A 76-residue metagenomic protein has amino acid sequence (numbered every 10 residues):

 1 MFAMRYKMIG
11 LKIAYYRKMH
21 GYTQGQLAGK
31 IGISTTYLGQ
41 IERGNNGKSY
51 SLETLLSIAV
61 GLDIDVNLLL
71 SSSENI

Functional and structural regions predicted by a protein language model:
M1-M19: A short, Lys/Arg-rich alpha-helix, primarily the initiator
A14, G25, L56: Residues within the helices of the helix-turn-helix
K18, G29, V60: Alpha-helical residues within the helix-turn-helix
K18, G32, R43, E74: Residue-level detection of the helix-turn-helix DNA-binding "recognition helix"
Y22-I41: Short alpha-helical DNA-recognition segment
N45-V60: Short, basic-rich loop-to-helix N-cap that marks the start of a DNA-contacting helix
D63-I76: Short C-terminal boundary/hinge segments that cap the last helix of small helical domains
